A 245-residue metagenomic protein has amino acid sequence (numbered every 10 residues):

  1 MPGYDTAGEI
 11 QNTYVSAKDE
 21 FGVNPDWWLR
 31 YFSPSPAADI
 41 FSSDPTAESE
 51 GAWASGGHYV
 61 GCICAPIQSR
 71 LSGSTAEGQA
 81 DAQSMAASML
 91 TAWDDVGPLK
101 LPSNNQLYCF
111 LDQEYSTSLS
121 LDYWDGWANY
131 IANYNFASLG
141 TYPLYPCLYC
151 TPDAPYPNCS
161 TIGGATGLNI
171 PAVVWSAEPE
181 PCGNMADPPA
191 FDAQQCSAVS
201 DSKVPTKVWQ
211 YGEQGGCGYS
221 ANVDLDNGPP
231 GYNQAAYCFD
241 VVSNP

Functional and structural regions predicted by a protein language model:
M1-G22, I162-P245: Functionally critical loop-and-helix segments that line ligand-binding/catalytic clefts of soluble enzyme domains
M1-N133, A137-T141: Substrate-binding cleft of extracellular glycoside hydrolase catalytic domains
V60, C150, G212: Residues at the C-termini of beta-strands that transition into short coil/loop
C64-A65, S116, D153-P155, E213-G215: Short, solvent-exposed loop/turn segments at secondary-structure junctions
Q68-S72, A76, D81-S88, E114 (+2 more regions): N-terminal pro-sequences and low-complexity stem/linker regions of secreted or lumenal proteins
N105, Y142-Y145, A198-S200, P205: Glycine-rich, flexible loop segments associated with nucleotide phosphate handling
S120-W124, Y156-T166: Distinct, well-ordered alpha-helical segments
F136-C159, A172-E178: Aromatic-lined carbohydrate-recognition surfaces of secreted/lumenal glycan-active proteins
